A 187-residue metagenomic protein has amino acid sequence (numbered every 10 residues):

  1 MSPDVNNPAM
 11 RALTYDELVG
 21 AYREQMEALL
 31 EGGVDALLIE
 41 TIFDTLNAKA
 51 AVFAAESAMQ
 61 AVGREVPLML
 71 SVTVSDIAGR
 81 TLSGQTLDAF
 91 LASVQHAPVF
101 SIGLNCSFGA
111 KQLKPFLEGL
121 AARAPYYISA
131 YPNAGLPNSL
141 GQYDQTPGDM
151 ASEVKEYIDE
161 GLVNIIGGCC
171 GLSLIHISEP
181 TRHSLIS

Functional and structural regions predicted by a protein language model:
M1, T41-T45, V72-D76, C106-A110 (+2 more regions): Active-site-proximal loop/turn and secondary-structure-junction residues that shape catalytic pockets, frequently
M1-E17, R64-T81, Y126-G141: N-terminal small/glycine-rich loop or linker at the start of catalytic domains across soluble metabolic enzymes
L13-L29, Q85-A89, D149-S152: Active-site glycine-rich loop that binds ribose-phosphate moieties when present
L29, L37, I102, I166: Conserved, mostly hydrophobic/aromatic
G32: Catalytic domains of carbohydrate-active enzymes, especially glycoside hydrolases
F43-M59, G63, G109-A121, S173-L174: Active-site-adjacent beta->alpha loops and helix N-cap segments on the catalytic face of soluble alpha/beta enzymes
S75-T81, A89, V94-I165, S178 (+1 more regions): Catalytic-face loop-and-helix region of soluble metabolic enzyme cores
S173-S187: Residue-level detector of conserved catalytic or cofactor/ligand-binding positions in enzyme active sites
